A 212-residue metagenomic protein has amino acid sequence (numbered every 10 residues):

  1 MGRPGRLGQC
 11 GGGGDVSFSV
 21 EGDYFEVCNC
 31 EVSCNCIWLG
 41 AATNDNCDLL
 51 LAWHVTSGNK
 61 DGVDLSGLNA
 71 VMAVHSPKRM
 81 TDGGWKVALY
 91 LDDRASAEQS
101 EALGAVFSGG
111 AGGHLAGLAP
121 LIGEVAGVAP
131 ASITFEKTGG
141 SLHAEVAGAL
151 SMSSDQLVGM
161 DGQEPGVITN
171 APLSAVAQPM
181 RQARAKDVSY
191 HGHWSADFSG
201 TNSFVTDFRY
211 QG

Functional and structural regions predicted by a protein language model:
M1-D15: Short, Lys/Arg-enriched N-terminal segments with co-localized hydrophobic residues within the first ~10-30 amino acids
V16-K60: N-terminal ordered "arm"
L39-N46, K78-G83, G127-E145, Q182-A185: Short, surface-exposed loop and linker segments with low hydrophobicity and enrichment for Pro/Ser/Thr
D45-L115: Aromatic- and glycine-enriched beta-alpha-beta binding-site module
G62-N69, L89, G123-A129, A171-L173 (+1 more regions): Low-complexity, flexible helical/coil segments
W85, L89-V167: Charged linear interaction tracts used for macromolecular binding and regulation
L157-G212: Extended, charged low-complexity segments that frequently continue into or abut oligomerization scaffolds
